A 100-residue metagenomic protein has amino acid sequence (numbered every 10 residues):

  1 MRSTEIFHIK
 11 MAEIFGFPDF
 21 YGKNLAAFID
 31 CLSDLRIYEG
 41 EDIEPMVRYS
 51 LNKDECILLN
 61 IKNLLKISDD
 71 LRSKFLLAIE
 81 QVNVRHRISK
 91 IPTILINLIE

Functional and structural regions predicted by a protein language model:
M1-Y21, L25-E100: Eukaryotic endosomal/vacuolar membrane-trafficking regulators centered on PX-domain-mediated PI3P pathways
